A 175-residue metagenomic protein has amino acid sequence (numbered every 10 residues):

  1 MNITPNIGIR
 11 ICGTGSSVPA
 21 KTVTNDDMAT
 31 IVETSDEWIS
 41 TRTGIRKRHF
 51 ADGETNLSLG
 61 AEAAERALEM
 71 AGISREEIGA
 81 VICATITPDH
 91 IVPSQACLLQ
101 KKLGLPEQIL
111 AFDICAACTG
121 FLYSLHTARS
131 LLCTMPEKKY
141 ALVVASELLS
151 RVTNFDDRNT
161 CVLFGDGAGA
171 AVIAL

Functional and structural regions predicted by a protein language model:
M1-G79, K101-G104: Conserved "HGTGT" condensation-loop signature of ketosynthase/thiolase-family condensing enzymes that catalyze
M1-T24, G120-L175: Conserved beta-strand-centric core segments of catalytic alpha/beta enzyme folds
R10, I82, D113: Conserved beta-strand segments that form the floor/walls of ligand-binding pockets within enzyme and binding domains
S40-R42, R46-S58, I86-Y140: Conserved catalytic cysteine-centered active-site region of acyl-thioester-dependent Claisen-condensing enzymes
G79-I86: Short glycine-rich or small-residue beta-strand-to-loop segments that form or flank ligand, phosphate, metal/Fe-S
